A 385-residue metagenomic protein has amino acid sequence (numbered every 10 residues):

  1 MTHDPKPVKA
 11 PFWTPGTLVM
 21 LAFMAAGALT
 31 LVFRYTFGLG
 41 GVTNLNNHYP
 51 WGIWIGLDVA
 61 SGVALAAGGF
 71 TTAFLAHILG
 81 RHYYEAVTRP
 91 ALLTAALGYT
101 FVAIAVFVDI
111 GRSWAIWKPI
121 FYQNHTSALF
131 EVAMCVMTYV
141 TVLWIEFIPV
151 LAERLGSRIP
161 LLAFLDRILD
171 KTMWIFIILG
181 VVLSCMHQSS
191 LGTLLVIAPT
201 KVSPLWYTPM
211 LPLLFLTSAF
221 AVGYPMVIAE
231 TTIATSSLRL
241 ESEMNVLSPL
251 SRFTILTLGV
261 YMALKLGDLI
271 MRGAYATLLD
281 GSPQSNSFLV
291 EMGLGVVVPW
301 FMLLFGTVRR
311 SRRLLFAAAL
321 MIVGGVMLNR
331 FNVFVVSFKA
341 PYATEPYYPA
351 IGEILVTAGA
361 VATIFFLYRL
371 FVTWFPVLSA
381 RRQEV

Functional and structural regions predicted by a protein language model:
M1-G68, T72, F338, F365 (+1 more regions): N-terminal signal-anchor module of multipass membrane proteins
K6-W13, T17, L21-G27, R81-Y83 (+3 more regions): Long, contiguous internal "core" modules enriched in hydrophobic/ aromatic residues
M20-A28, A96-A103, I178-L179, A317-V326: Hydrophobic alpha-helical membrane-insertion segments
V32-L57, V108-F130, S189-P212, R239-S242 (+2 more regions): Membrane-interface interhelical loops and short amphipathic "cap" helices that link adjacent transmembrane segments
R34-N44, Y49-G52, V59-I159, M173-Q188: Transmembrane-helix bundle segments that line or gate the permeation/cavity pathway in multi-pass membrane proteins
V63-T71, V222, M292-P299, T363: Hydrophobic alpha-helical transmembrane segments
F101, C185-M186, Y261-L264, M321-F331: Aromatic-anchored segments of alpha-helical transmembrane domains
G306, R310-V385: TerminUS-proximal long segments
